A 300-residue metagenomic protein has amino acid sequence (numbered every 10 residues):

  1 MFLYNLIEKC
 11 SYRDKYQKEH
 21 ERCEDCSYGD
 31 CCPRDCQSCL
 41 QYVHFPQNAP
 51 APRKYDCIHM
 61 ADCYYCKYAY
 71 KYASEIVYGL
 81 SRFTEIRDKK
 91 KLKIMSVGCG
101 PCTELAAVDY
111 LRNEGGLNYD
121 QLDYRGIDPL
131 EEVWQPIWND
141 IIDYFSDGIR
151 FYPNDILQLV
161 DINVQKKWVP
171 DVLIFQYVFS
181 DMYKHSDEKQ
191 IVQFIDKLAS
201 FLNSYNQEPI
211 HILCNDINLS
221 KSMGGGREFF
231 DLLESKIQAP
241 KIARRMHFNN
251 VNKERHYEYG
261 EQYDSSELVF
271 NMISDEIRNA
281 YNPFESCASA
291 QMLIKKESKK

Functional and structural regions predicted by a protein language model:
M1-F45: N-terminal auxiliary segments of SAM/dcSAM-dependent transferases
F2-K15, D140, P153-K300: Domain-level detector for long C-terminal conserved domains
A49-I86: Class I SAM-dependent methyltransferase Rossmann-like catalytic core, especially the SAM/SAH-binding loop
K90-G100: Conserved class I S-adenosyl-L-methionine
P101-N118: Conserved SAM-binding loop of SAM-dependent methyltransferases across substrates and taxa, primarily the Class I
L122-R125: Short beta-strand element of Class I
L130-E131: Conserved SAM/SAH-binding beta-strand->alpha-helix loop
Q135-I142: Conserved nucleotide-cofactor-binding alpha/beta core module
